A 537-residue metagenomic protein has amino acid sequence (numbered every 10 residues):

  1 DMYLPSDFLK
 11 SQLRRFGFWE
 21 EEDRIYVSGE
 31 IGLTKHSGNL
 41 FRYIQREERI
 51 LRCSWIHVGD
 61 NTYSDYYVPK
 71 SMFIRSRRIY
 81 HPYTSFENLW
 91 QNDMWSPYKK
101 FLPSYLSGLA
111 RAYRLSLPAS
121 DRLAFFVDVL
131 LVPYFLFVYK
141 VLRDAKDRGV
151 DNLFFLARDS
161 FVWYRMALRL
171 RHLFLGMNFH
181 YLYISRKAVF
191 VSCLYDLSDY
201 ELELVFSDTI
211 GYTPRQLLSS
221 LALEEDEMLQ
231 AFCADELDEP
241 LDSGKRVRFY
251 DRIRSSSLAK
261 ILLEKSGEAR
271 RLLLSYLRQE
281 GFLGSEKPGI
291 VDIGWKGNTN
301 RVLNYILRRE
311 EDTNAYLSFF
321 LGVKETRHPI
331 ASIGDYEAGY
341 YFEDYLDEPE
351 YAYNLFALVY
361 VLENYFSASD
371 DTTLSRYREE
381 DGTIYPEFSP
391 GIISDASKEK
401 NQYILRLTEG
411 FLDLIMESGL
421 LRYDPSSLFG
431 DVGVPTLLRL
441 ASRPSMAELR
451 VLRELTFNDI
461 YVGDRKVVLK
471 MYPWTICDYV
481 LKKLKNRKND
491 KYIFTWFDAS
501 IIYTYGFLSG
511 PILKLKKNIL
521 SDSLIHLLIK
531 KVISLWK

Functional and structural regions predicted by a protein language model:
D1, V150-A157, P288-V291: Short glycine-rich phosphate-binding loop at a beta-alpha junction
D1-R14, R24-V27, L156: Substrate-recognition element of Asp-dependent hydrolases with the DxDx(T/V) motif
G38-Y63: Conserved Lys-Pro-Asp/Glu-containing loop-to-beta segment of HAD-superfamily phosphomonoesterases, centered on
N61-M72, S76: Acidic, divalent-metal-coordinating active-site segment for phosphoryl/phosphodiester hydrolysis, typified by short
Y83-T84, N88, N92-F137: Flexible inter-domain linker/hinge segments
R122, F126, L130-P133, V191-L194 (+3 more regions): Long, contiguous domain-sized segments
R122-Y181: Non-catalytic interaction/regulatory modules that flank or connect domains
L175-L221: Long, charge-dense
